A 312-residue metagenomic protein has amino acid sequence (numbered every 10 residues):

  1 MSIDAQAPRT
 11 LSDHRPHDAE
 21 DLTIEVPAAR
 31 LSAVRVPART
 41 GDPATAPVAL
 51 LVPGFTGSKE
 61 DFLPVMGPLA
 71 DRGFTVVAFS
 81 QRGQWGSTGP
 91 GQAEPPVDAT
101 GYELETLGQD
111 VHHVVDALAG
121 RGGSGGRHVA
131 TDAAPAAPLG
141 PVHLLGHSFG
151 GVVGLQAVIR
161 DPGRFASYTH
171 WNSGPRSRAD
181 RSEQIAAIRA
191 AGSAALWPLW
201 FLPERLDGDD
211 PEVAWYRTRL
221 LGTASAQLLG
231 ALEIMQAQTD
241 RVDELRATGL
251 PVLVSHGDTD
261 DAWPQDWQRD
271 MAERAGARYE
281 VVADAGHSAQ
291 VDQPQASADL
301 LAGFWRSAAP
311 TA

Functional and structural regions predicted by a protein language model:
M1-A49, D71-F74, S124-H128, G222 (+1 more regions): Alpha/beta-hydrolase fold catalytic core
H14-P16, P27-A29, V34-R35, R39 (+4 more regions): Active-site loop/oxyanion-hole signature of alpha/beta-hydrolase fold enzymes
L50-G54, H147, H256: The conserved beta1-alpha1 loop
G54-M66: The serine-hydrolase catalytic nucleophile loop
T56, Q81-W85, G91, P175 (+1 more regions): Alpha/beta-hydrolase active-site loop signature
V152-A195: Flexible "cap/lid" loop of the alpha/beta hydrolase fold
R178-A179, A191-A247: Conserved alpha/beta-hydrolase catalytic His-Asp/Glu region
G249-A285, V291, A296: Conserved loop-alpha-helix segment in the C-terminal half of the alpha/beta-hydrolase fold that carries the catalytic
